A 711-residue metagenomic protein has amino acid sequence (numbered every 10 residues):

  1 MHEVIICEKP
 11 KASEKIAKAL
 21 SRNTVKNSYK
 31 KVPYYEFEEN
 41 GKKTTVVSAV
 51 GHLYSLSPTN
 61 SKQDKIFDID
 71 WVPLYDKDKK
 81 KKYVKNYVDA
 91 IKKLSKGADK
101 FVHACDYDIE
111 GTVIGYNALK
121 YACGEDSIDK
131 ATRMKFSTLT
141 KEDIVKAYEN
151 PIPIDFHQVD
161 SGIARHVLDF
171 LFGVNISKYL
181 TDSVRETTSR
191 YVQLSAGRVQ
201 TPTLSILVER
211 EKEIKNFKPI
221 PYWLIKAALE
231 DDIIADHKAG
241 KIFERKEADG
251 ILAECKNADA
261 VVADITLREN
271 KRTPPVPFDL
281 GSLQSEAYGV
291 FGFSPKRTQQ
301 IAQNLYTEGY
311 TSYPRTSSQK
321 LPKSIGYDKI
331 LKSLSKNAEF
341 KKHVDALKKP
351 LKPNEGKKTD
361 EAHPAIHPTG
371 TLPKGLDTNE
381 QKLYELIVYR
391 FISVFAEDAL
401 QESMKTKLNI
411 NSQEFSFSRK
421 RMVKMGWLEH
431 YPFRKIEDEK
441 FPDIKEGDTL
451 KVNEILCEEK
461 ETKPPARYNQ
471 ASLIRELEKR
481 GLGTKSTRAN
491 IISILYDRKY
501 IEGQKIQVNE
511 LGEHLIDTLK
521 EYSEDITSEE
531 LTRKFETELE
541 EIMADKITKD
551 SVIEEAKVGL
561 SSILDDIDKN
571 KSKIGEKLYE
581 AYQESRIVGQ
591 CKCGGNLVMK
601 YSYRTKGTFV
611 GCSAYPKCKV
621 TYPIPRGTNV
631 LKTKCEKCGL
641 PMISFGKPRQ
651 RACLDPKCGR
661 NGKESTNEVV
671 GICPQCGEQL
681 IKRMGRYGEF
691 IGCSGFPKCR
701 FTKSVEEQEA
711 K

Functional and structural regions predicted by a protein language model:
M1-V174: Intrinsically disordered, low-complexity regulatory segments
H2-V4, Y121, S177, P295-K296 (+1 more regions): Basic, low-complexity terminal or inter-domain segments flanking catalytic cores
P10-S13, A17, K43, K81-V88 (+19 more regions): Amphipathic alpha-helical transducer elements in NTP-driven molecular machines
G41-T45, G51-K82, Y191-Q303, T307 (+4 more regions): Long, highly charged, low-complexity internal segments
D76-F101, I206-L207, E286-A287, E385-I392 (+2 more regions): Phosphate-interacting basic helix/loop segments used at nucleotide- and nucleic-acid interfaces
C105-Y107, S285, R315: Short glycine-centered, acidic/aromatic-flanked micro-motifs in structured strand/loop junctions that mark active-site
K141-W223, A227, R268: C-terminal or mid-to-C-terminal helical accessory/interaction module adjacent to the motor/catalytic core
T307-S312, L321: Extended, well-folded interaction surfaces typified by the phenylalanyl-tRNA synthetase beta subunit core
